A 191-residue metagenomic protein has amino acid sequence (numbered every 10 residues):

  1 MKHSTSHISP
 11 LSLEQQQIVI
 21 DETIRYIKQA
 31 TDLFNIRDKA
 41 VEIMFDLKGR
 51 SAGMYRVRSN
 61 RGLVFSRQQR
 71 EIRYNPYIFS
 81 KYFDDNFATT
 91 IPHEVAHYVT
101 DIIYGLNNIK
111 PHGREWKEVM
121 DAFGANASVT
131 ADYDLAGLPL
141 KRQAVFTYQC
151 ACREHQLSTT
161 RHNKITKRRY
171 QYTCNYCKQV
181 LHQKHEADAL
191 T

Functional and structural regions predicted by a protein language model:
K2-D85, I102-T191: Metalloprotease/metallohydrolase-associated module, dominated by Zn2+-dependent proteases
T89-I102: Active-site recognition of the HExxH zinc-binding catalytic motif
